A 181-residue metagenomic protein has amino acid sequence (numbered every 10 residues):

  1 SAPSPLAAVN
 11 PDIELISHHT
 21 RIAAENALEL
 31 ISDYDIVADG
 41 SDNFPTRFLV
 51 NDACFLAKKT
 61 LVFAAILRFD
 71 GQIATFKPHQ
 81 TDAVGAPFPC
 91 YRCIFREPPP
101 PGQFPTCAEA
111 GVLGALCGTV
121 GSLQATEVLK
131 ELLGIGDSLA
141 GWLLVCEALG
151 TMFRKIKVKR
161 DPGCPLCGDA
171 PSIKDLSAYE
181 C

Functional and structural regions predicted by a protein language model:
S1-C181: Adenine nucleotide-associated cytosolic modules
